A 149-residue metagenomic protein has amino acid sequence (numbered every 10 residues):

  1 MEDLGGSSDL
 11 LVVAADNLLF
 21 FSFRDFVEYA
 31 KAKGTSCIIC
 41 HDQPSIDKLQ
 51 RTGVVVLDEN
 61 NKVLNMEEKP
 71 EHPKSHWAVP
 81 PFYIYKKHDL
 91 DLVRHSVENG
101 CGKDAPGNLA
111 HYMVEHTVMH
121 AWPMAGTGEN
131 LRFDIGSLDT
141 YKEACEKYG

Functional and structural regions predicted by a protein language model:
M1-L57, R94: Conserved beta-loop-beta/alpha segment of the NTase-like Rossmann-fold superfamily that binds/positions NTPs
V27-K31, K62-G149: Catalytic-core segments of class I nucleotidyltransferases/pyrophosphorylases that form NMP-activated intermediates
